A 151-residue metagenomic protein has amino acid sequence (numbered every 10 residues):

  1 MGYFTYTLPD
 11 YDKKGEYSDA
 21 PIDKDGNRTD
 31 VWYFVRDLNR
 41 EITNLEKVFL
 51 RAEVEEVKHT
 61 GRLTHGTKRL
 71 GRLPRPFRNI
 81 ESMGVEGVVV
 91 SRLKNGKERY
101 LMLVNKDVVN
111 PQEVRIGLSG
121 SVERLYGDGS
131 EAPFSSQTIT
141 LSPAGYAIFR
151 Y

Functional and structural regions predicted by a protein language model:
M1-R40, A52-L63: Aromatic/acidic polysaccharide-binding cleft in carbohydrate-active enzymes
M1-T5, M102-V104, E123-Y126, R150: Conserved active-site loop/cleft motifs that coordinate metal ions or position small ligands
G2-T5, E41-V89: Substrate-binding clefts and catalytic carboxylate motifs of secreted carbohydrate-active enzymes
D23, L93-N95, R124-G127: Acidic surface patches and DE-rich sequence motifs
H65-S119: Carbohydrate-binding surface patches
V90-L93, S130-P133, I139: Short, exposed beta-strand/loop patches in secreted or surface proteins that constitute
G117-S130: Solvent-exposed beta-hairpin/edge-strand motifs
S135-Y151: C-terminal beta-strand-rich structural cap/linker in extracellular carbohydrate-active enzymes
